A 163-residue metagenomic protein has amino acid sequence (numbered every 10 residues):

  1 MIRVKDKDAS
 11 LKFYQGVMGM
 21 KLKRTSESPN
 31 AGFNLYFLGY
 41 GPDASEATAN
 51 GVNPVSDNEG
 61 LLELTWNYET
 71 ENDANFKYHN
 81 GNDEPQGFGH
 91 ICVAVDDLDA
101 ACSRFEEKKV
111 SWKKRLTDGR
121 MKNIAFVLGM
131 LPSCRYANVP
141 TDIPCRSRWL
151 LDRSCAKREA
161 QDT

Functional and structural regions predicted by a protein language model:
M1, K23-S26, F37-G39, N82 (+1 more regions): Vicinal oxygen chelate
K5-L22, R104-E107: Amphipathic alpha-helical segments
S28-N50, P54-E59: C-terminal "cap" of GNAT-fold acetyltransferases
D43-A44, N67-N72: Active-site/binding-pocket entry motifs
S56-N58, N82-G87: Short, low-complexity disordered segments enriched in Ser/Pro/Gly and basic
E71-N75, C145: Short acidic/His/Gly/Ser-rich catalytic and metal-binding motifs that mark active-site loops of diverse hydrolases
A74-D83: Short, polar loop/linker segments at the starts of domains and inter-domain junctions
